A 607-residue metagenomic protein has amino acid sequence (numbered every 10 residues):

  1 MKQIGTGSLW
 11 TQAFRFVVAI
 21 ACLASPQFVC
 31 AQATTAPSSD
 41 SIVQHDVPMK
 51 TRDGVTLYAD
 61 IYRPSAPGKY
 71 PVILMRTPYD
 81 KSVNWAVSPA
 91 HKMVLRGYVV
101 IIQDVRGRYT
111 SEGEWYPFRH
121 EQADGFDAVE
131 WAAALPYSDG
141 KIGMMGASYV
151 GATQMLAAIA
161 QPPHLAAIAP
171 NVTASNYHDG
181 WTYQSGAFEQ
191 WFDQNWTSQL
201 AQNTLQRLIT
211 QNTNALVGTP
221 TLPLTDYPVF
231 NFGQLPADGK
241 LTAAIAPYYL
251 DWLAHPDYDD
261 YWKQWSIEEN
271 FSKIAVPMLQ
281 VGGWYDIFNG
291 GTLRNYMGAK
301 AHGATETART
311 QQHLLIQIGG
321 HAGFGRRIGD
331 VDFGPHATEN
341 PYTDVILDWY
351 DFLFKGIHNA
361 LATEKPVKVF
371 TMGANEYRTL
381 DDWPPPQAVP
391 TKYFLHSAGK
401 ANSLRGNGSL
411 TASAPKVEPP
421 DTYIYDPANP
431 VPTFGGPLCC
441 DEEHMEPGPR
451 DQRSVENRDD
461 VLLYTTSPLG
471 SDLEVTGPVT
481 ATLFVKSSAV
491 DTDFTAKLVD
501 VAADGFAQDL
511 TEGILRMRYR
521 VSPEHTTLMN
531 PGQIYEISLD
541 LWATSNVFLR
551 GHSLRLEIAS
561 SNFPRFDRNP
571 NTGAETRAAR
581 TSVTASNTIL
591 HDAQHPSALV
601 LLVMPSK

Functional and structural regions predicted by a protein language model:
A33-G68, T465-S471, F484, H525 (+1 more regions): N-terminal cap/lid segment of alpha/beta-hydrolase-fold proteins
P64-A134, G180-Q184, F188-Q190, G325-F333 (+8 more regions): Cap/lid segment of the alpha/beta-hydrolase catalytic domain
L95, I159-K273: Accessory cap/linker subdomain of secreted extracellular hydrolases
P136-Y149: Alpha/beta-hydrolase fold nucleophile elbow
G151-P162, L483: Short glycine-enriched nucleophile-adjacent loop and the immediately C-terminal alpha-helix near the catalytic center
L216-P236, D330-K607: C-terminal, loop-rich substrate-recognition/catalytic regions characterized by aromatic stacking residues
I274, Q280-G282: Short beta-strand/loop motif that positions the catalytic acidic residue of the alpha/beta-hydrolase fold
G290-Q312: Active-site-adjacent alpha-helix of alpha/beta-hydrolase-fold enzymes
